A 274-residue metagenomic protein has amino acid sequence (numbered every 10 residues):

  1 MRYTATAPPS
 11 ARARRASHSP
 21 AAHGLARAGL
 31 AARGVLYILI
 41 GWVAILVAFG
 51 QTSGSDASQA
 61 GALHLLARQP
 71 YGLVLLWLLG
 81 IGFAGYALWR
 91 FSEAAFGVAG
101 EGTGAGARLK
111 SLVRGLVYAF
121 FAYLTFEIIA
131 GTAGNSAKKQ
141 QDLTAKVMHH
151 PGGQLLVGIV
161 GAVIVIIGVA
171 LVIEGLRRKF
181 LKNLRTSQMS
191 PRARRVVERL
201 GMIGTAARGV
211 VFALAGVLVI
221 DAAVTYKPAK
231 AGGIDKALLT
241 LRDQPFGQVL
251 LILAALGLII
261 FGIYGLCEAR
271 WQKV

Functional and structural regions predicted by a protein language model:
R2-L78, G82-A84, A269: An N-terminus-focused feature that recognizes amino-terminal "leader" regions
R2-R14, G34-V43, M202-V274: C-terminal functional regions that serve as terminal interaction/effector modules
Y3, E93-V113, G175-L200, A269-V274: Cytoplasmic juxtamembrane regions at transmembrane-helix boundaries
P20-A21, L25, V43, P70-K179: Hydrophobic, ordered structural segments
G29-A32, L75-L78, G82-G85, K110-V113 (+5 more regions): Physicochemical signature of membrane-embedded alpha-helices that form the seven-helix bundle of GPCRs, emphasizing
I45-D56, T125-Q141, R178-L181, I220-A231: Membrane-helix interface motif
A57-L66, L143-V147, S190-V197, P228-V249: Short, membrane-exposed interhelical loops at transmembrane-helix boundaries
L109-I129, R192-A215: Hydrophobic alpha-helical transmembrane segments of integral membrane proteins
